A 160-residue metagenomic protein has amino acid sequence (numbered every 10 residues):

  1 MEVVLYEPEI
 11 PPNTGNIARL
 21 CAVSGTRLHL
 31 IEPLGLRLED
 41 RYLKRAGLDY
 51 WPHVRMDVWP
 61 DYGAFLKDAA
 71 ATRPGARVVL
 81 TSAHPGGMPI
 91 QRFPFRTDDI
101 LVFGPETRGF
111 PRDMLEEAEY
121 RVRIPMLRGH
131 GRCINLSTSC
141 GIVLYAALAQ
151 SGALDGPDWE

Functional and structural regions predicted by a protein language model:
M1-E160: Post-transcriptional modification and biogenesis factors for structured RNAs of the translation apparatus
